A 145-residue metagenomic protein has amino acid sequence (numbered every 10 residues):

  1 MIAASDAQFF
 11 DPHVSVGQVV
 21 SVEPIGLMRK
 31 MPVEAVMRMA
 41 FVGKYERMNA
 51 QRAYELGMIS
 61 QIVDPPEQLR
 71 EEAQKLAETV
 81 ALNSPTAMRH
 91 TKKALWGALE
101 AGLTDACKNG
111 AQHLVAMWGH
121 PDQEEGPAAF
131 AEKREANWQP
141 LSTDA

Functional and structural regions predicted by a protein language model:
M1-P85, A128, R134: Crotonase-fold acyl-CoA enzyme core
G43-R52, P66-E71, K75-A145: C-terminal alpha-helix plus adjacent terminal tail
